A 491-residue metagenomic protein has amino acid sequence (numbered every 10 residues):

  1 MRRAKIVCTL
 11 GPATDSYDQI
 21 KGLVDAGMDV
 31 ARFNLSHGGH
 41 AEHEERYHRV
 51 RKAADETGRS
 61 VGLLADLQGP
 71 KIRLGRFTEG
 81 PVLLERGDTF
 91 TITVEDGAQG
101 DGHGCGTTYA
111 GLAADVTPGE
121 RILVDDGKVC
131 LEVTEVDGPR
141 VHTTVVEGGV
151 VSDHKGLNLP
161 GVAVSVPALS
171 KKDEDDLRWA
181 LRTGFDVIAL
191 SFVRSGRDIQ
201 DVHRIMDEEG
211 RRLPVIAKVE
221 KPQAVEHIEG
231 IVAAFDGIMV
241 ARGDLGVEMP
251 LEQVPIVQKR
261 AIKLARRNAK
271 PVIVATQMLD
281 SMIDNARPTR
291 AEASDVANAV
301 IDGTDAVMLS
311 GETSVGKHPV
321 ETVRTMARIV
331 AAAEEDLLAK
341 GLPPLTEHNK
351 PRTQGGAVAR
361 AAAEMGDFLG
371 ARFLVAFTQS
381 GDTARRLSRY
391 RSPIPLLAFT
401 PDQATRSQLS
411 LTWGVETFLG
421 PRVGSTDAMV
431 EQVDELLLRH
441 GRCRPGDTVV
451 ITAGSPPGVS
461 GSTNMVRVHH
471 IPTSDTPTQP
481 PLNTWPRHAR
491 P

Functional and structural regions predicted by a protein language model:
M1-P491: Non-catalytic helical/linker scaffolds that mediate oligomerization, partner binding, and domain coupling around large
